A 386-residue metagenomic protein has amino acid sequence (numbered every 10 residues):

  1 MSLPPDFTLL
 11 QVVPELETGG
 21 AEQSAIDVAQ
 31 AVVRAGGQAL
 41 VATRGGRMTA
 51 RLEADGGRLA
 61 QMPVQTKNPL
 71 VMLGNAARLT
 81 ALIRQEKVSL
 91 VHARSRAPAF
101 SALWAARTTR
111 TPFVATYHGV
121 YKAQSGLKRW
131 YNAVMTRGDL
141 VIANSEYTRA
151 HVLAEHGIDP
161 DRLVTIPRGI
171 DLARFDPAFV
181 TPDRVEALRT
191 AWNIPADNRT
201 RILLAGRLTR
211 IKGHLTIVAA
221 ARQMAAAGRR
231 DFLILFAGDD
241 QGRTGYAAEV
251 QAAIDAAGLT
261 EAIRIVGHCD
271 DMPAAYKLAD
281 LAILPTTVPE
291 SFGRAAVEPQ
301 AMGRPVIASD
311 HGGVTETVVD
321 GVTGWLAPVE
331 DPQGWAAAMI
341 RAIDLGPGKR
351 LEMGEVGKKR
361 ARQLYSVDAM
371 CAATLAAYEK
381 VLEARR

Functional and structural regions predicted by a protein language model:
E22-D27, T200, L204-A225, I234 (+2 more regions): A conserved mid-protein helix/loop that constitutes part of the nucleotide-sugar donor-binding site
R47-D55, L233-T260, K349: Short, structured helix-loop element that forms part of the nucleotide-activated donor/catalytic region
S89-L90, K277-S291, R304: Acidic donor-binding loop of glycosyltransferase active sites
R107, F113-A143, A150: A conserved, positively charged/aromatic
T190, G334, R341, G348-L364 (+1 more regions): A short, well-ordered alpha-helix in the C-terminal region of glycosyltransferases
G242-A247, L259-C269, A275, W325-L326: Active-site donor-binding acidic/aromatic loop of nucleotide-activated sugar and phosphosugar transferases involved
P305-A308, V318: Short hydrophobic beta-strand element within catalytic cores of glycosyltransferases and related nucleotide-activated
D320-G321, W325-Q333, R341-P347: Conserved acidic donor-binding segment of nucleotide-sugar-dependent glycosyltransferases
